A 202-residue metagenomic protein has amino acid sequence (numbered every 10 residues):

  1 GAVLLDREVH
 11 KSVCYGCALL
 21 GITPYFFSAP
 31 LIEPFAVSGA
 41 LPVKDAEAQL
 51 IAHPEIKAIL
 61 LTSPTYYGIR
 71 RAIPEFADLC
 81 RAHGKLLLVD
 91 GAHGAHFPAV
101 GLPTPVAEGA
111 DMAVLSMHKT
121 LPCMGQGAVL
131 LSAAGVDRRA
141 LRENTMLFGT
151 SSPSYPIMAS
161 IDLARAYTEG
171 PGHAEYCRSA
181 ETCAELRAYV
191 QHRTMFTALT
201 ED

Functional and structural regions predicted by a protein language model:
G1-M195, L199: Conserved PLP-enzyme active-site core in the AAT-like
D202: Active-site loops and adjacent core secondary-structure elements that bind or stabilize anionic groups
